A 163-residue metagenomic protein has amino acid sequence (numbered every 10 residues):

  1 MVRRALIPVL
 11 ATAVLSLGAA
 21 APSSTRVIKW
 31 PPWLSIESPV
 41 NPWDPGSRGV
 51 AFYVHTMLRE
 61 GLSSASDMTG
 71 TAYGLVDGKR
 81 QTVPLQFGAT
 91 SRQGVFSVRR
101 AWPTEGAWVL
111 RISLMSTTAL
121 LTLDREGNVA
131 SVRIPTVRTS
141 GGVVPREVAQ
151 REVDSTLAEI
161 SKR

Functional and structural regions predicted by a protein language model:
M1-V9: Bacterial N-terminal signal peptides that target proteins for export
R3, L15-A20: N-terminal twin-arginine translocation
P8-S16: Bacterial N-terminal signal peptides
A21-R163: N-terminal soluble domains immediately following signal/targeting peptides that reside in extracytoplasmic
